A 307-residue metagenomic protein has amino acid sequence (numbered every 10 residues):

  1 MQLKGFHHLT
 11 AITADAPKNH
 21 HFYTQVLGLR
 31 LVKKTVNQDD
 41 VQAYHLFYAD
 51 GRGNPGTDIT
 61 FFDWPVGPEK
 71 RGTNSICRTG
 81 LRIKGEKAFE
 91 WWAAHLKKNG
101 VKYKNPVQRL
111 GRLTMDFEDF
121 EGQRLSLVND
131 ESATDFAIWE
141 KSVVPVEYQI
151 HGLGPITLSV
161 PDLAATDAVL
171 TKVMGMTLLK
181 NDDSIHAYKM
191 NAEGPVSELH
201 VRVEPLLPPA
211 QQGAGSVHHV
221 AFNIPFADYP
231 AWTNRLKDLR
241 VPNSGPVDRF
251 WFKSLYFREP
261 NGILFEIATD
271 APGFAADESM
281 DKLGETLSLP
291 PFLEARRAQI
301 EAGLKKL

Functional and structural regions predicted by a protein language model:
G5-A14, P65-H95, M115-E118, H151-P161 (+2 more regions): Vicinal oxygen chelate
I12-P55, K98, P106-D116, L158-R202 (+1 more regions): Core segments of cupin and vicinal oxygen chelate
Q25, T60-F62, A93-L96, T171-K172 (+1 more regions): Short amphipathic alpha-helices in soluble, non-transmembrane regions that often serve as interface/regulatory elements
V32-T35, K87-G152, H186-H200, L239-L307: Vicinal oxygen chelate
K33-Q38, Y48-L81: Conserved donor-binding loop and adjoining core beta-sheet/short helix segment in diverse acyl/aminoacyl transferases
Y48-D50, D63, N129, V203 (+1 more regions): Residue-level signal for short segments within beta-strands and strand-turn junctions of well-structured beta-sheet
F61-V66, I138-S142, H200-L207: Short amphipathic beta-strand starts and helix->beta connectors
E147-N243: Surface-exposed interaction/gating patches
